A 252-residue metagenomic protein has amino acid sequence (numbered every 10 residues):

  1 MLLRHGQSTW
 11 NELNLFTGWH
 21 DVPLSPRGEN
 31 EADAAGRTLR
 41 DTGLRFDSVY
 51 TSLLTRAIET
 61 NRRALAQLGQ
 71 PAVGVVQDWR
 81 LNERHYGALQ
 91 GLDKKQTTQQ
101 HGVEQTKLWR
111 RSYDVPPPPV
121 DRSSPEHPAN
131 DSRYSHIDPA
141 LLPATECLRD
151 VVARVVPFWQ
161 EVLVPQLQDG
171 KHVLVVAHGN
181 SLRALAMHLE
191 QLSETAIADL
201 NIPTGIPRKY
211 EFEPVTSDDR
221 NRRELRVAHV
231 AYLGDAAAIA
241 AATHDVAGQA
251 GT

Functional and structural regions predicted by a protein language model:
M1-L3, Y50, V76, K171-L185 (+1 more regions): Beta-strand elements within well-structured catalytic alpha/beta cores of enzymes that handle phosphate/sulfate esters
L2-S8, S123-S124: Short, compositionally biased "basic patch" segments
Q7-Q67, L141-P157, D199: Loop-to-helix element that buttresses phosphate recognition and phosphoryl-transfer chemistry
A34-P128, Y134-H136, M187-R220, E224 (+1 more regions): Phosphate-coordination/substrate-recognition cap region in phosphate-metabolizing enzymes
L44-D47, P165, D169-V173: Short coil/turn segments at beta-strand junctions that form active-site/ligand-binding loops
R154-D169: Phosphate/ATP-binding catalytic cores across multiple sugar-kinase/actin-like superfamilies, primarily ASKHA
R226-A241: Short, solvent-exposed aromatic-acidic interface loops
